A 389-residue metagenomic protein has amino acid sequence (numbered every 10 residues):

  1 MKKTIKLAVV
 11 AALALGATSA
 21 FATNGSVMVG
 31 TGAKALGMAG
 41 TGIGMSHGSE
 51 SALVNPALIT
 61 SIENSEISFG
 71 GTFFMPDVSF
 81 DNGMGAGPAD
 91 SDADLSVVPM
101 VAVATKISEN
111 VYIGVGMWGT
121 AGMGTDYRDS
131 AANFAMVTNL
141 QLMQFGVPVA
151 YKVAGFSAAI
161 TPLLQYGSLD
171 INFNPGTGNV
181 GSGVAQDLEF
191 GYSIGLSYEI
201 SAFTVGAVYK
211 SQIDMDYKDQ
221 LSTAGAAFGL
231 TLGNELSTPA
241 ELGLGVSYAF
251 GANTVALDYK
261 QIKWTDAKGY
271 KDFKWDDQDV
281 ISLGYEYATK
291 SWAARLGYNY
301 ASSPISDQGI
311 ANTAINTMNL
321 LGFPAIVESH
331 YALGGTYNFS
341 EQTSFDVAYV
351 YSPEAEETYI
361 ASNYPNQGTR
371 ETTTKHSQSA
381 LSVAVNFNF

Functional and structural regions predicted by a protein language model:
M1-A22: Gram-negative bacterial Sec-dependent N-terminal signal peptides
L13-G16, S65, F156, W292: Alpha-helical transmembrane segments and their juxtamembrane interfaces
T23, A33-G40, H47-S49, V54: Residue-level signal for pocket-adjacent positions within structured domains
T23-L36, D81-A89, L95-F389: Outer-membrane beta-barrel porins/channels
V27-G42, T60-D77: Transmembrane beta-strand segments of Gram-negative outer membrane beta-barrel proteins
G37, S51-L58, S68, A384: Residue-level detector of alpha-helical secondary structure
I43-M45, A52-S65, V103-I107: Outer-membrane beta-barrel pore proteins
G44-H47, Y331: Short hydrophobic "helix-edge" motifs at membrane interfaces and signal-peptide entry regions
